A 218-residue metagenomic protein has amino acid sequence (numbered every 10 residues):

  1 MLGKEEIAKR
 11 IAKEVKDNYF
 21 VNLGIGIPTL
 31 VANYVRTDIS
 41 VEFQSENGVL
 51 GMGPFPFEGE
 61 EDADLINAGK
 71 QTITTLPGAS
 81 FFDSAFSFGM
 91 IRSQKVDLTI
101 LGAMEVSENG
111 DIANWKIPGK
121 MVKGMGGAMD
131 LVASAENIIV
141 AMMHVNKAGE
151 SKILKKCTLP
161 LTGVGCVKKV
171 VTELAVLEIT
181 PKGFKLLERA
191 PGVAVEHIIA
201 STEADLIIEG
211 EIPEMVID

Functional and structural regions predicted by a protein language model:
M1-L76: N-terminal active-site beta-alpha-beta segment that forms phosphate/nucleotide-binding and substrate-recognition loops
L2-E6, F57-D218: Conserved phosphate- and dinucleotide-binding cores of soluble alpha/beta proteins, encompassing both enzyme active
